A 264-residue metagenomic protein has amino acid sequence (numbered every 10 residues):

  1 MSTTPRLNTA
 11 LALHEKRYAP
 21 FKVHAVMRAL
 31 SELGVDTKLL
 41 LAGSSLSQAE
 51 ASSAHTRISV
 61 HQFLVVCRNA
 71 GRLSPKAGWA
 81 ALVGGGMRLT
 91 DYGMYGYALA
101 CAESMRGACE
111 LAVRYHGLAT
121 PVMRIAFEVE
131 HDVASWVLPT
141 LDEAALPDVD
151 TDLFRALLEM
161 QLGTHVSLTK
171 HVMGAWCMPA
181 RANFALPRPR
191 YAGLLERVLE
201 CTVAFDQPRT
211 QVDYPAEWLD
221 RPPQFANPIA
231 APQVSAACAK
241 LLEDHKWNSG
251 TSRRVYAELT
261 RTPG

Functional and structural regions predicted by a protein language model:
M1-P139: N-terminal low-complexity or simple alpha-helical regulatory segments that function as activation/interaction modules
A19, G85, M105, L158 (+2 more regions): Generic alpha-helical segment signature
A25, V65, N69, G107 (+5 more regions): Long, highly charged amphipathic alpha-helices
R28, Q48, S59, T90-W218: N-terminal regulatory/effector-sensing and dimerization cores that precede helix-turn-helix DNA-binding domains
P189, R197-G264: Extended mid-to-C-terminal alpha-helical interaction segments
